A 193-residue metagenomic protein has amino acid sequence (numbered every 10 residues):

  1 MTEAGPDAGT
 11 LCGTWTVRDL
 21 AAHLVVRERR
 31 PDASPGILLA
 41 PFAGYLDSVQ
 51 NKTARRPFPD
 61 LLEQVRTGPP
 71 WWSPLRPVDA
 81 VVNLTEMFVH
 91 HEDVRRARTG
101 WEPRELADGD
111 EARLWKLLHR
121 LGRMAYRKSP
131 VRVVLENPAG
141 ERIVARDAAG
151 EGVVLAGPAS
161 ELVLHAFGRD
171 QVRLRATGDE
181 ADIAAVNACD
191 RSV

Functional and structural regions predicted by a protein language model:
E3-D7, R30-Y45, D60-V193: Structured surface interface patches that mediate subunit assembly and partner/cofactor docking
G9-P59: Glycine/small-residue-rich interface belts in oligomeric ring/scaffold proteins and their assembly partners
